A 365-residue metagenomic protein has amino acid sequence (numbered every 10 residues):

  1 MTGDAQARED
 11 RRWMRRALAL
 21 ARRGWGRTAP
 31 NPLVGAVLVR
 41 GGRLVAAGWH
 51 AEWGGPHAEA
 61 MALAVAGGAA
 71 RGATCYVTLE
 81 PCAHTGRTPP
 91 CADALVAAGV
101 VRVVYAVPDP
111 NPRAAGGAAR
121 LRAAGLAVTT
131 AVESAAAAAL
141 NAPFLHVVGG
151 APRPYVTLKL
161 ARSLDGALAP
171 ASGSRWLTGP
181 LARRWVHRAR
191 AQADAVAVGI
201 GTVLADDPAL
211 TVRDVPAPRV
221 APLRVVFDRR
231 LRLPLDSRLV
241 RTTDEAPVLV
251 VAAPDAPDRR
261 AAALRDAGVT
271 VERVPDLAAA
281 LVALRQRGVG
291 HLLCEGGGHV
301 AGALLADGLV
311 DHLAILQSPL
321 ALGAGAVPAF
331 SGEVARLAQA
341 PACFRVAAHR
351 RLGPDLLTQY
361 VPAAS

Functional and structural regions predicted by a protein language model:
T2-P32, V65, R87, P154-S365: Enzymes that bind and transform nitrogen-containing heteroaromatic metabolites
G26-P30, G54-G55, A118, V132-A161 (+1 more regions): Proteins enriched for Cys/Gly/acidic motifs involved in redox and nucleic-acid/cofactor modification
T28-G42: N-terminal glycine-rich anion-binding loops that anchor highly charged ligand groups
L38, G42, A83, V103 (+7 more regions): Short, surface-exposed, charged/polar-biased interaction segments
L38-A136, L223, L249, A256 (+2 more regions): Zn2+-dependent cytidine deaminase-like catalytic core
A46, L63, A118, A138-N141 (+3 more regions): Hydrophobic transmembrane signal anchors and adjacent membrane-proximal interface regions, especially in viral
P110, A114, T130-E133, G149-R153 (+2 more regions): Short capping loops/turns at secondary-structure boundaries
